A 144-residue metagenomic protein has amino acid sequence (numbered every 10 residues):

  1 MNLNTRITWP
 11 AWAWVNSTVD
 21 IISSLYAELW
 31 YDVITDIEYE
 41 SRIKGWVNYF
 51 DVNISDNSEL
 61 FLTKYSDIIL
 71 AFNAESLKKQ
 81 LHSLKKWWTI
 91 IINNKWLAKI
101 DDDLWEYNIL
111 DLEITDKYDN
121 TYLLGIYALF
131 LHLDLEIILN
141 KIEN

Functional and structural regions predicted by a protein language model:
M1-N144: Active-site cofactor/cluster-binding pocket
